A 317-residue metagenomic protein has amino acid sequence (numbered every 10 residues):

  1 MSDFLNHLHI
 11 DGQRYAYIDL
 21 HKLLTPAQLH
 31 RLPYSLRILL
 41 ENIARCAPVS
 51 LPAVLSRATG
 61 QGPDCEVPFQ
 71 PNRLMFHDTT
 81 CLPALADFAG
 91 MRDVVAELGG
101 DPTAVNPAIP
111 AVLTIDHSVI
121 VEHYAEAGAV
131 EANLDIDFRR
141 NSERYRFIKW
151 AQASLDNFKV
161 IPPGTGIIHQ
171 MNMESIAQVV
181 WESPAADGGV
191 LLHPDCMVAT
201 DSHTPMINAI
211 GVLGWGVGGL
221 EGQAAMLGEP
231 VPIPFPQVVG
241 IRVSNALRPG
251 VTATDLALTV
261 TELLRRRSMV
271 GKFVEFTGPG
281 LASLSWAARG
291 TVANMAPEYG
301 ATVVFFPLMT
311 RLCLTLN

Functional and structural regions predicted by a protein language model:
M1-N317: Fe-S-dependent hydro-lyases/dehydratases of central metabolism
